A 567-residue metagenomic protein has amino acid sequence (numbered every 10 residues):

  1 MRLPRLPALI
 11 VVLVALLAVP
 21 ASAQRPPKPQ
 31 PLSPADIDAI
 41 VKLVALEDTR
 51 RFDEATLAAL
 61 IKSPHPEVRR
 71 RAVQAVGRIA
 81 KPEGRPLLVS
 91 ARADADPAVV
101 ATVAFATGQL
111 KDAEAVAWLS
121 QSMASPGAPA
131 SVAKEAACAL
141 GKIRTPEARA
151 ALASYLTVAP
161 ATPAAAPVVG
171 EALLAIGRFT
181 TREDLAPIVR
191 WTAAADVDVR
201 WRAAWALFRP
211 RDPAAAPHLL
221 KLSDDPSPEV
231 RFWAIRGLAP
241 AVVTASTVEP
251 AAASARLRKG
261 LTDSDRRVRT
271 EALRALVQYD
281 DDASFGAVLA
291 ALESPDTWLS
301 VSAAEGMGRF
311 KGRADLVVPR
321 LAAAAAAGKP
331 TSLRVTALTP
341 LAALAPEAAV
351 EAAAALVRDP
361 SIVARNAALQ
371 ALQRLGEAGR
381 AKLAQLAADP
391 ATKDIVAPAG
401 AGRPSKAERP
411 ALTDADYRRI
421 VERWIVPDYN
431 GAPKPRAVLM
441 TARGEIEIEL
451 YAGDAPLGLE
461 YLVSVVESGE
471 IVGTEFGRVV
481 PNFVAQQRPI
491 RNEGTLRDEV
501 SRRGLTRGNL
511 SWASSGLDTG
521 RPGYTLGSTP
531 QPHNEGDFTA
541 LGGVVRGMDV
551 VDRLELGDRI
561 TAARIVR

Functional and structural regions predicted by a protein language model:
P7-A18: Bacterial N-terminal signal peptides
A23-K62, P66-R71: N-terminal leader/linker segments that initiate helical-solenoid repeat arrays
R25-K28, T49-K62, K81-A93, D112-A124 (+9 more regions): Amphipathic alpha-helical scaffolding segments comprising HEAT/armadillo-like alpha-solenoid repeats
P34-I37, R51, P66-E67, P82 (+16 more regions): Alpha-helix N-cap/helix-start positions at coil->helix boundaries
P34-V41, R70, A101, A117 (+11 more regions): Alpha-solenoid HEAT/ARM repeat scaffold
V44, G77, G108, G141 (+7 more regions): Structural signature of alpha-helical solenoid repeat scaffolds
Q74, F105, C138, S154 (+8 more regions): Residue-level signature of alpha-solenoid helical repeat scaffolds
K329-S332, A355-R567: Cyclophilin-like peptidyl-prolyl cis-trans isomerases
